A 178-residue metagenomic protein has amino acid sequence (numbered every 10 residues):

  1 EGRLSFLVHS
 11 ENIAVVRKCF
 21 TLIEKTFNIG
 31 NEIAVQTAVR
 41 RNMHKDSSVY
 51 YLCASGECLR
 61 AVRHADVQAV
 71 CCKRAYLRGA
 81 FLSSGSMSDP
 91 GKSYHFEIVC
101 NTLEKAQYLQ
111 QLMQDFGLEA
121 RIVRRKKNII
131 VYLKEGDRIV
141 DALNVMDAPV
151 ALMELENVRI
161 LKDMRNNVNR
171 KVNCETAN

Functional and structural regions predicted by a protein language model:
E1-L155: DNA-contacting interfaces and partner/effector-binding or oligomerization modules in DNA-centric proteins
V145-N178: Extended mid-to-C-terminal alpha-helical interaction segments
